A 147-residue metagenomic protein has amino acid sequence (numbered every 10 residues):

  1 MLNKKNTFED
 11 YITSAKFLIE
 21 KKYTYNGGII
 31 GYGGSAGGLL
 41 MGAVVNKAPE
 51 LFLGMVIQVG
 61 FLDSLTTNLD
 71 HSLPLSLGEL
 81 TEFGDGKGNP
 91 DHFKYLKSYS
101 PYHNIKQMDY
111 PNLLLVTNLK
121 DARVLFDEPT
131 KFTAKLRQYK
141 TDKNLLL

Functional and structural regions predicted by a protein language model:
M1-L147: Active-site-proximal cap/loop segments of hydrolase catalytic domains
